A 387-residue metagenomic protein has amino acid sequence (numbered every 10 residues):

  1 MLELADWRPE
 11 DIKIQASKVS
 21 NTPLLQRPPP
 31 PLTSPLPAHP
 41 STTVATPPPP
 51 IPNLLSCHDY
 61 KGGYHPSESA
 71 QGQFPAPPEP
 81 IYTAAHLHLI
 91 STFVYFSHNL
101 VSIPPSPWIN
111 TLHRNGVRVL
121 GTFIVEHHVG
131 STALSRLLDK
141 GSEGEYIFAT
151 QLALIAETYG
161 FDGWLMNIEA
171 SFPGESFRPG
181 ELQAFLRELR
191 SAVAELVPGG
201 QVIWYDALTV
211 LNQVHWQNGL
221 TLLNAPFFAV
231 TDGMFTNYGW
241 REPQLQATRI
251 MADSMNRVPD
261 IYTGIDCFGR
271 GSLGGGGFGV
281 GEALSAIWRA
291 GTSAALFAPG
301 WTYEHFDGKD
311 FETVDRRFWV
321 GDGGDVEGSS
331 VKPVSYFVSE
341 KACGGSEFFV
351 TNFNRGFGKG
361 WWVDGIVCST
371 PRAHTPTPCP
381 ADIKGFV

Functional and structural regions predicted by a protein language model:
M1-P107, T111-R114, R118, L138-A149 (+1 more regions): Non-catalytic accessory regions flanking glycosidase/transglycosidase catalytic cores in CAZymes
E3-D6, E10-D11, E68, E79 (+14 more regions): Glutamate identity and glutamate-enriched acidic tracts
A45-Q246: Chitinase-like catalytic core of GlcNAc-active glycosidases
G199-W204, V214-V387: Substrate-binding and catalytic surfaces of secreted/luminal carbohydrate-active proteins
